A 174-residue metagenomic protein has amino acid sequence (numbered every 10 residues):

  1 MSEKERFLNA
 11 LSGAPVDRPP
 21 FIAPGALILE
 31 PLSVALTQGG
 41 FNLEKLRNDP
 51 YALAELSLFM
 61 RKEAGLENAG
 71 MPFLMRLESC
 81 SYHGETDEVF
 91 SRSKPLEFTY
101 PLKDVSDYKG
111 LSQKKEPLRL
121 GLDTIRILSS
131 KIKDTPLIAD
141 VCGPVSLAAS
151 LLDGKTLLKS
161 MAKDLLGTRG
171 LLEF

Functional and structural regions predicted by a protein language model:
M1-S91: N-terminal basic, low-complexity leaders that serve as flexible interaction/assembly modules and, when applicable, as
Y82-F174: Active-site-proximal, glycine-rich beta->alpha crossover segments in alpha/beta enzymes that shape flexible
